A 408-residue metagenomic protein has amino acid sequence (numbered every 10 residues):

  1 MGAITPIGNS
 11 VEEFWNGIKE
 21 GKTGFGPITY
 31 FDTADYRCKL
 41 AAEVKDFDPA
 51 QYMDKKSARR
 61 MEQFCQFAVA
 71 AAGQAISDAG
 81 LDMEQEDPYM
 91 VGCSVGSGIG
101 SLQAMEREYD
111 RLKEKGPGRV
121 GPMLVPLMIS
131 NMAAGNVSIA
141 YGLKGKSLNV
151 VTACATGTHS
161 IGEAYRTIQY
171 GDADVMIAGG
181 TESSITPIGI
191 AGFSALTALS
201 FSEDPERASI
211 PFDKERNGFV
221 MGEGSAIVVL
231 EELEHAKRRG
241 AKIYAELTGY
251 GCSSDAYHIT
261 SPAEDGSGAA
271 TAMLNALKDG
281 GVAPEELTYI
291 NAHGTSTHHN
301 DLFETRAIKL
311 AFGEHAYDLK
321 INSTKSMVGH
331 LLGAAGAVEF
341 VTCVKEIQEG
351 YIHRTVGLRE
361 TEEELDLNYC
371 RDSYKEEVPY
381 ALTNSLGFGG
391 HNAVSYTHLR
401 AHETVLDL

Functional and structural regions predicted by a protein language model:
E13-W15, K19-T152, T181-I190, E286-N300: Conserved beta-ketoacyl condensing-enzyme motif
K22-G26, D204-G280, Y289: Condensing-enzyme catalytic core mediating Claisen C-C bond formation in acyl metabolism
Y30, E86-V95, S147-T152, A173-T181 (+5 more regions): Beta-strand segments within the central parallel beta-sheet cores of soluble alpha/beta enzyme folds
T33-E43, G100-A104, S183-S209, G251-T271 (+3 more regions): Active-site-adjacent elements of ketosynthase-type condensing enzymes
A68-L81, S130-A134, S138-E182, V220-A241 (+2 more regions): Active-site-proximal alpha-helical scaffold in enzymes
E114-G121, H159-G162, R166, E182-R238 (+2 more regions): Glycine-/small-residue-rich "gating" segment that lines the acyl/pantetheine channel and substrate pocket
V120-V125, G145-T152, E215-N217, N322-H330 (+1 more regions): Short pre-catalytic strand/loop immediately N-terminal to key active-site residues, enriched for Gly-Thr
T397-T404: Conserved small/polar residues in nucleotide/adenosyl-binding loops
